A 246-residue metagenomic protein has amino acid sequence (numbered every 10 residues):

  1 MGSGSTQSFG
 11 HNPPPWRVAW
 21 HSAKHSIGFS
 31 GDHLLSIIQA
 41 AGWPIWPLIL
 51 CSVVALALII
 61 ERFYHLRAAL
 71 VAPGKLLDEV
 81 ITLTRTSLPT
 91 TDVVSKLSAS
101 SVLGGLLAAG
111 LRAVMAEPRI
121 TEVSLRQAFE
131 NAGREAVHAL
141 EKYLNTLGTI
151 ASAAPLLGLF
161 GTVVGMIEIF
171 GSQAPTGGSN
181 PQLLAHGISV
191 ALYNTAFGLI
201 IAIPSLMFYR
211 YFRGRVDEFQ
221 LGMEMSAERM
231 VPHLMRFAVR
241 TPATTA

Functional and structural regions predicted by a protein language model:
M1-I27: Membrane-cytosol interface segments
R17-L77: Hydrophobic membrane-targeting segments
A19, A23-F29, M166-P181: Peri-membrane helix termini and adjoining interfacial loops of integral membrane proteins
G31-A41, E130-A151, P181-Y193: Alpha-helical membrane-interface segments at transmembrane helix boundaries
G42, L56, D92, L107 (+3 more regions): Residue-level signature of catalytic and energy-coupling elements of molecular machines, predominantly ATP/GTP-dependent
I45-L58, G148-P155, I201-S205: Alpha-helical transmembrane segments of integral membrane proteins
V71-F160, V164-G178, Y211-A246: Predominantly long cytosolic amphipathic alpha-helical stalk/bundle segments
Q182-Y209, R213: Pore-lining and gate-forming transmembrane alpha-helices of multi-pass membrane transport proteins
